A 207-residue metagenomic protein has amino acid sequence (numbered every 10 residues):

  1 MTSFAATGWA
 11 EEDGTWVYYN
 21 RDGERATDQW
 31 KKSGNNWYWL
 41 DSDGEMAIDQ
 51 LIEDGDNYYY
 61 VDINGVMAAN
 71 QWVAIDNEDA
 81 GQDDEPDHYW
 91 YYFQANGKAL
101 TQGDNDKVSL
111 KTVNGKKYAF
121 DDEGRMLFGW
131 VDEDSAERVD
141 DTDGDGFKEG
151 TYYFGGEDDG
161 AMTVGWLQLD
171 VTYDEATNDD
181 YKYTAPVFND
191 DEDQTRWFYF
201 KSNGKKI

Functional and structural regions predicted by a protein language model:
M1-I207: Extracellular adhesion/carbohydrate-binding repeat motifs centered on closely spaced tryptophans
